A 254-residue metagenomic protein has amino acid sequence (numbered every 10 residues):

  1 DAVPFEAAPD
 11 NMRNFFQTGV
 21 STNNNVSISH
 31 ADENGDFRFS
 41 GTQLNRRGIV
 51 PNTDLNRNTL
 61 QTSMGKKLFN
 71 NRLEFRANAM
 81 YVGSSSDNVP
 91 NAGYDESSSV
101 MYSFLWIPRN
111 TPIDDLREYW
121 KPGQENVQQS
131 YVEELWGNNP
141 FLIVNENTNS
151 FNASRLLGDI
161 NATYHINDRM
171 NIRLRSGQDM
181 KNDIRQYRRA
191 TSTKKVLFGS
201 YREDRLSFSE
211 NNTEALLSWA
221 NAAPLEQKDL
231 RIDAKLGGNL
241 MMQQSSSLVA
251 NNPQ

Functional and structural regions predicted by a protein language model:
D1-A7, I49-V50, T59, S63-S154 (+1 more regions): Surface-exposed loop/interface segments of Gram-negative outer-membrane beta-barrel transport/assembly proteins
A8-G19: Periplasmic N-terminal accessory/gating domains of Gram-negative outer-membrane beta-barrel systems
F15-F16, N23-N45, I49, T59-K67 (+1 more regions): Predominantly transmembrane beta-strands of Gram-negative outer membrane beta-barrel pores used for transport
V20, V26-H30, T62-K66, G158-Y164 (+1 more regions): Residues on the lipid-exposed face of transmembrane beta-strands in outer-membrane beta-barrel proteins
M170: An active-site-proximal structural segment forming one wall of the substrate-binding cleft that immediately precedes
